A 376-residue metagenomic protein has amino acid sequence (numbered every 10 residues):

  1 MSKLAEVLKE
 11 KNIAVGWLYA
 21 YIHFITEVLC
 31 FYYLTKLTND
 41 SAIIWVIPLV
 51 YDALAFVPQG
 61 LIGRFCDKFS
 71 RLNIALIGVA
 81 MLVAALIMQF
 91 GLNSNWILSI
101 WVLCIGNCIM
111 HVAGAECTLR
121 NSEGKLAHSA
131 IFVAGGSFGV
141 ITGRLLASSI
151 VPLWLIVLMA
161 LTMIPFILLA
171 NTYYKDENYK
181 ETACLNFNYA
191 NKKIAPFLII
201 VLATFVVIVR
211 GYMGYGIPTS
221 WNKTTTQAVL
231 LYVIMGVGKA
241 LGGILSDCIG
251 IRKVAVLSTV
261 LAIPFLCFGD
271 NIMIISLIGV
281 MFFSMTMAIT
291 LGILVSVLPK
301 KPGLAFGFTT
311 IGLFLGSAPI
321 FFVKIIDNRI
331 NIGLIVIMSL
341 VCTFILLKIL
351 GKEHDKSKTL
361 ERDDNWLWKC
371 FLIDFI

Functional and structural regions predicted by a protein language model:
E6-D52, V209-T219: Helix-loop boundary and gating motifs at the non-cytosolic
V46-R64, L230-L241: Central cavity-lining transmembrane alpha-helices of secondary-active solute carriers, predominantly the Major
V57-M88: Conserved MFS/SLC helix-loop-helix module at the cytosolic interface between two early adjacent transmembrane helices
I109-S122, S284-P299: Intracellular juxtamembrane helix-capping segments at the cytosolic ends of symmetry-related transmembrane helices
K125-A147, F306-F322: Glycine-rich segments within core transmembrane alpha-helices of 12-TM secondary carriers
L153-T172, N331-I349: Symmetry-related core transmembrane helices of the 12-TM Major Facilitator Superfamily/SLC fold
K192-G236: Extracytoplasmic gate region of multi-pass secondary transporters
K253-I289: C-terminal transmembrane helical hairpin of 12-TM major facilitator-type secondary transporters
